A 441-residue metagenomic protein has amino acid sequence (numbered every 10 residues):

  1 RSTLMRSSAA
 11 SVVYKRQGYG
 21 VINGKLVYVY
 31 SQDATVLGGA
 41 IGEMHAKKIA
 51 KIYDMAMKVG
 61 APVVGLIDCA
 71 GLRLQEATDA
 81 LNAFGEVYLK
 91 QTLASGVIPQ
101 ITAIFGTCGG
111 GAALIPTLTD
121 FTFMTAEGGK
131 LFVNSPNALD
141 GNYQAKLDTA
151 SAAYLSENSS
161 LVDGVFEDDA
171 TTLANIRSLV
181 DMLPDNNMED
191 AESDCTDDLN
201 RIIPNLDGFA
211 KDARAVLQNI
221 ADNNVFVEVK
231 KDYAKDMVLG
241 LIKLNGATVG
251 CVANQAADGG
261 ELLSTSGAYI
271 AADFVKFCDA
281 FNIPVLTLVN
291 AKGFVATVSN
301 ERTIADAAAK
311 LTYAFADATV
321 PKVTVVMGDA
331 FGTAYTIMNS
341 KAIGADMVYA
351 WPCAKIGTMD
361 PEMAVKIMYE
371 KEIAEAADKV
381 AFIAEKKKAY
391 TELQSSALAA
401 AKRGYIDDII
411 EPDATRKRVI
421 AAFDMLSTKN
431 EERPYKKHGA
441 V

Functional and structural regions predicted by a protein language model:
R1-A10, Y14: Single conserved hydrophobic/aromatic residue that forms the stacking wall/gate of nucleotide- or nucleobase-binding
S11-V441: Ligand-binding clefts of soluble mixed alpha/beta catalytic domains
